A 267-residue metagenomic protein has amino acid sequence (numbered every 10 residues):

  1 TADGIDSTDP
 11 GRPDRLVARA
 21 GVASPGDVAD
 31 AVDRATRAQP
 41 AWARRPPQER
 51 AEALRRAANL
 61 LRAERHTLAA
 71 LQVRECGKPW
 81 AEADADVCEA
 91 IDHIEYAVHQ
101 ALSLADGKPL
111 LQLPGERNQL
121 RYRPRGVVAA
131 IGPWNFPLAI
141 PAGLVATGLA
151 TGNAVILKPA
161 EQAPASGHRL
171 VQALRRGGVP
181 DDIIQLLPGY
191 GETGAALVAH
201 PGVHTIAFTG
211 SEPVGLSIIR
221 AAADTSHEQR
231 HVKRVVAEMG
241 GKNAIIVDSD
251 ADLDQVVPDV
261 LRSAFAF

Functional and structural regions predicted by a protein language model:
T1-R19: Hydrophobic face of amphipathic alpha-helices that form TPR/SEL1-like repeat modules and related alpha-solenoid
P13-A105: Glycine-rich loop-to-alpha-helix module at the N-terminal edge of alpha/beta enzyme cores
I94, G167-L170, L197, I218: Hydrophobic packing residues within well-ordered alpha-helices of enzyme cores
G107-D181, D254: Conserved small-residue-rich beta-alpha loop and adjacent elements that most often cradle the phosphate/pyrophosphate
R117-N118, Q185-A207: A structured beta-alpha segment of the ubiquitous adenosine-cofactor-binding alpha/beta core
K158-A160, P188, D248: Short beta->alpha connector loops at strand-helix junctions that form conserved, small/polar/Pro-enriched
G178, A199, P213-F267: ALDH superfamily catalytic-core signature
